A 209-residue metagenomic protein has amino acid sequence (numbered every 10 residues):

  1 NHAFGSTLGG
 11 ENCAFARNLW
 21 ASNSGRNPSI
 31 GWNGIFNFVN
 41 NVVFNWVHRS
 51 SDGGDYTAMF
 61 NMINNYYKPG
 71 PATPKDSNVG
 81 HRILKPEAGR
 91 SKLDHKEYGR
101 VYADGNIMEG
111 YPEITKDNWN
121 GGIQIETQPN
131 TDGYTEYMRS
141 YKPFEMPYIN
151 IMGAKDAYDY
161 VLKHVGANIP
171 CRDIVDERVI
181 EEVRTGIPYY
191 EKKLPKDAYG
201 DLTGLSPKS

Functional and structural regions predicted by a protein language model:
N1-N27, G34-H48, M59-P71, Y102-G110: Right-handed parallel beta-helix
I30-W32, G54-D55: Short, T/G/N/S-enriched strand-turn elements that build extracellular solenoid repeat scaffolds
Y67-S209: Long, contiguous C-terminal flanking segments immediately downstream of a protein's structured core
